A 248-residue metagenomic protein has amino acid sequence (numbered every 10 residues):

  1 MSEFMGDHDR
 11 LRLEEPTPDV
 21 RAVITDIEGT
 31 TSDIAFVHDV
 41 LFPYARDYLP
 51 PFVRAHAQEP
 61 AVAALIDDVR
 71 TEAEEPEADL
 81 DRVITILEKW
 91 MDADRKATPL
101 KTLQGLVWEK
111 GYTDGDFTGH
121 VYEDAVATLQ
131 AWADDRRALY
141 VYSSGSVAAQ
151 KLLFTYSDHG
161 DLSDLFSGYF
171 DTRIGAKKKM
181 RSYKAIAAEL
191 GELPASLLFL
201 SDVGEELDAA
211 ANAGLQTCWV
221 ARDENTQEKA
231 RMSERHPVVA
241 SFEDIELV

Functional and structural regions predicted by a protein language model:
S2-D19, S167-V248: Asp-based, Mg2+/Mn2+-dependent phosphohydrolase catalytic module
T17-D39: Asp-based phosphoryl-transfer active-site loop
I27, Y142-S146, D202: Short, well-ordered beta-to-alpha junction loops that form the rim of enzyme active sites and present histidine/acidic
T31-A35, A148-K151, D208, T226-E228: Short catalytic/ligand-binding loop motif for oxyanion handling, primarily in non-cytosolic enzymes, centered on
A35-K89: Conserved phosphoryl-transfer catalytic core
A73-E123: Metal-dependent phosphoesterase signature
G105, D114-S157: Substrate-recognition element of Asp-dependent hydrolases with the DxDx(T/V) motif
L139-A185, E189: Extended hydrophobic/aromatic segments used for targeting, binding, or gating
